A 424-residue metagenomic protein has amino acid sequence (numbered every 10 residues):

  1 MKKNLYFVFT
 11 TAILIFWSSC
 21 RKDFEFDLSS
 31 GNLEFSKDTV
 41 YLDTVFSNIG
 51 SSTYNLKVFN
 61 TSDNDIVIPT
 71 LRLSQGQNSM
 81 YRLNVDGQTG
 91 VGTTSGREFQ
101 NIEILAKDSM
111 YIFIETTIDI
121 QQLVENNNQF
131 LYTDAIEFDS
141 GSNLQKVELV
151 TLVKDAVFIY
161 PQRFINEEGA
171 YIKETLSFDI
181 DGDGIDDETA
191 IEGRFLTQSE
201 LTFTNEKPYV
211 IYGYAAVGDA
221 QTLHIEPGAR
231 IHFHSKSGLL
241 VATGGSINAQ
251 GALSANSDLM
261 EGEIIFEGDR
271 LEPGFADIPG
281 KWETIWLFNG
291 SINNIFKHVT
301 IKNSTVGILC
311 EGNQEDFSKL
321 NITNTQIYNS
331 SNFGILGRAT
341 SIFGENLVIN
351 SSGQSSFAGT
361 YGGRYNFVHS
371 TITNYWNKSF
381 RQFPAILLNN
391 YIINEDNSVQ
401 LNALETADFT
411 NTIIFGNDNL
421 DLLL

Functional and structural regions predicted by a protein language model:
M1-F9: Bacterial N-terminal signal peptides that target proteins for export
F16-S19: C-terminal motif of bacterial Sec signal peptides marking the signal peptidase cleavage site
K22: Short, conserved catalytic or interaction motifs in soluble domains
E25-F26, L33-T44, I49-G50, N55-K57 (+2 more regions): Beta-strand/loop edge motif enriched in small/polar residues
S51-T53, D63-I68: Short acidic/proline- and small/hydrophobic-mixed sequence motifs that coincide with surface turns and coil-to-beta
V58-S62: Asparagine-centered strand-capping/turn motif at beta-strand->loop junctions
P69-L73: Short, surface-exposed alpha-helix to beta-strand junction/turn motifs within ectodomains of secreted and cell-envelope
S74-S95: Short, solvent-exposed loop/linker segments at beta-strand-coil boundaries, enriched for Pro/Gly and Ser/Thr
